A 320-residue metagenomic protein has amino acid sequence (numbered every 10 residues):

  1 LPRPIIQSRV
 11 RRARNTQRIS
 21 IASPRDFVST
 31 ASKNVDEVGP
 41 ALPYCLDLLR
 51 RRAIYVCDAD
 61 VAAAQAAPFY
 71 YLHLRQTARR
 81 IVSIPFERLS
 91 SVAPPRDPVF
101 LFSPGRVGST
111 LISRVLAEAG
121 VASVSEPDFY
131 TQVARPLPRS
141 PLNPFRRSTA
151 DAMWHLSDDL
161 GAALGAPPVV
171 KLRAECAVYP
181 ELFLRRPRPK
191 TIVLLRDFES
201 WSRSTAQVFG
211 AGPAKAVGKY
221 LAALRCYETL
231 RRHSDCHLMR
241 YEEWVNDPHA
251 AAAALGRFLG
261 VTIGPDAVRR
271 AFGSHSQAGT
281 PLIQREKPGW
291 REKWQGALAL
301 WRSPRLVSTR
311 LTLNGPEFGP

Functional and structural regions predicted by a protein language model:
L1-S29: N-terminal amphipathic/basic-hydrophobic helices that include classical n-h-c signal peptides and signal-anchor
R18-H155: PAPS-dependent sulfotransferase catalytic core
F102-G105, S125-E126, V170-C176, L195-R196 (+1 more regions): Short His-Asn-centered micro-motif
V115-A119, E181-R188, I192, G256-F258: Short, surface-exposed basic-aromatic patches at helix termini and helix-loop junctions that form
A162-E181: Glycine-rich phosphate-binding loop used to anchor ATP phosphates in small-molecule kinases, encompassing both
R186-T205: Conserved phosphate-donor/acceptor-positioning beta-strand/loop module used by diverse small-molecule
Q207-A251: C-terminal amphipathic alpha-helical segment
R232-L300: The conserved 3'-phosphoadenosine-5'-phosphosulfate
